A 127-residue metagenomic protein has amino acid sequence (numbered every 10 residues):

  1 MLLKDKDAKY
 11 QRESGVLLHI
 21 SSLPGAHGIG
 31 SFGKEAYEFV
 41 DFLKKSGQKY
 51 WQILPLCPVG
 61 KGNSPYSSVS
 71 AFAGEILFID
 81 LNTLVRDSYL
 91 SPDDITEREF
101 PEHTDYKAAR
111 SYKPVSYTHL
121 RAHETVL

Functional and structural regions predicted by a protein language model:
L2-S21: N-terminal regions that are enriched for targeting/export leaders and immediately downstream pro/stem segments
S21-S31: The substrate-binding groove and active-site-proximal loops of carbohydrate-active enzymes, especially glycoside
F32-V40: Short, acidic/polar
L43, I53: Conserved, mostly hydrophobic/aromatic
P55-E75: Aromatic-lined carbohydrate-binding surfaces of glycoside hydrolases
S68-L90: Acidic, His- and aromatic-enriched active-site or binding-groove loops in soluble protein domains that engage sugars
H119-L127: Single conserved hydrophobic/aromatic residue that forms the stacking wall/gate of nucleotide- or nucleobase-binding
